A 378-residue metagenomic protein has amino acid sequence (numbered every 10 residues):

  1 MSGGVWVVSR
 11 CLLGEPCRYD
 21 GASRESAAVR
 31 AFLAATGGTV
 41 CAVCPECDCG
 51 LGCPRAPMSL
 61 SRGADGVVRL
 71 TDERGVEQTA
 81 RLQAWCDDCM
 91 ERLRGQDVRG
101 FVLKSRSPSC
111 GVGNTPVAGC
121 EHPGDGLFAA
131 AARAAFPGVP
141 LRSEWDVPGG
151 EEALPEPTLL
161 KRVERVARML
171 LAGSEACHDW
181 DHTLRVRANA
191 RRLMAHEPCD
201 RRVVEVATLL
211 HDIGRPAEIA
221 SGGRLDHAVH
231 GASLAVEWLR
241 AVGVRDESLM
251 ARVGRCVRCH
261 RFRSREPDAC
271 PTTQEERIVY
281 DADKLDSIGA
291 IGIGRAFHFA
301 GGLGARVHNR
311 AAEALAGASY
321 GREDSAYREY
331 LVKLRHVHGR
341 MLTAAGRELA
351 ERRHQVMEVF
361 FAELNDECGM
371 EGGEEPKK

Functional and structural regions predicted by a protein language model:
M1, A27-T39, W85-R99, R192-H196: Short amphipathic alpha-helices and their capping/turn segments at secondary-structure boundaries
S2, M58, A64-L93, C120-K161: Divalent-metal-activated hydrolytic enzyme cores
S2-G37: N-terminal phosphate-binding or glycine-rich loops at protein starts, especially the Walker A/P-loop of NTPases
S9-R10, C44, V102-R106: Short beta-strand segments
S26-R69: Short, surface-exposed acidic-centric catalytic microdomains
W85-C120: N-terminal glycine-rich phosphate/adenylate-binding segment common to multiple enzyme folds
L171-C199, L210, F262-K378: Divalent metal-dependent phosphate-bond-processing catalytic cores, especially two-metal-ion Mg2+/Mn2+ enzymes that act
R201-G223, H227, G231, A235 (+1 more regions): His-Asp-centered metal-binding catalytic motifs of divalent-metal-dependent phosphohydrolases/nucleases
